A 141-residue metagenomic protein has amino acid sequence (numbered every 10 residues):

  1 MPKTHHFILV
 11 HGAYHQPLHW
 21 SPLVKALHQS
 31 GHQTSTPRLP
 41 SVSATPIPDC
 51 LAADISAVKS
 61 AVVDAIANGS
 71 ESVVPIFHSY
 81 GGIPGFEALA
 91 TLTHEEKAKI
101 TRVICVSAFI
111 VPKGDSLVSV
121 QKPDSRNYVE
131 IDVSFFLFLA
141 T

Functional and structural regions predicted by a protein language model:
P2-G69: Active-site catalytic motif of lipid deacylating hydrolases and related acyltransferases
P22, E87-T91: Active-site signature of alpha/beta-hydrolase-fold catalytic machinery across serine- and Asp/Cys-nucleophile hydrolases
V42, G81, V111: Surface-exposed, flexible loop/turn segments at secondary-structure boundaries
S70-E71, A98: Structured loop/turn residues at beta-strand edges in well-structured enzyme cores
P75-I76, V103: Conserved alpha/beta-hydrolase fold motif
I76-G85: Gly/Ala-rich beta-loop-alpha elbow adjacent to hydrolase catalytic centers
H94-A140: Flexible "cap/lid" loop of the alpha/beta hydrolase fold
